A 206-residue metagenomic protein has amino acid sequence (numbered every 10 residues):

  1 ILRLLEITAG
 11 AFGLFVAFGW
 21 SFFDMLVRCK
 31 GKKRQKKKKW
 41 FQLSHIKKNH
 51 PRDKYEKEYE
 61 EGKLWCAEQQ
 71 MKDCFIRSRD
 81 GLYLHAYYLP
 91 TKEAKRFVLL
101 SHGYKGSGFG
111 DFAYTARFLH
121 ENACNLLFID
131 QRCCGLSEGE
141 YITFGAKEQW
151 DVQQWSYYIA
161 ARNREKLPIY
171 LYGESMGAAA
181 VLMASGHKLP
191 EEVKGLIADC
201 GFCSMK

Functional and structural regions predicted by a protein language model:
L4-I76: An N-terminal hydrophobic leader/cap segment in hydrolases
R79-P90: A short loop-to-beta-strand scaffold at the N-terminal edge of the catalytic core in hydrolase folds
K95-G103: Short beta-strand element of the alpha/beta-hydrolase
Y104-F118, Q131: The serine-hydrolase catalytic nucleophile loop
L119-E138: Conserved alpha/beta-hydrolase
I142-N163: Alpha/beta-hydrolase active-site loop
N163-S175: Alpha/beta-hydrolase fold nucleophile elbow
M183-K206: Hydrolase active-site cap/lid region
